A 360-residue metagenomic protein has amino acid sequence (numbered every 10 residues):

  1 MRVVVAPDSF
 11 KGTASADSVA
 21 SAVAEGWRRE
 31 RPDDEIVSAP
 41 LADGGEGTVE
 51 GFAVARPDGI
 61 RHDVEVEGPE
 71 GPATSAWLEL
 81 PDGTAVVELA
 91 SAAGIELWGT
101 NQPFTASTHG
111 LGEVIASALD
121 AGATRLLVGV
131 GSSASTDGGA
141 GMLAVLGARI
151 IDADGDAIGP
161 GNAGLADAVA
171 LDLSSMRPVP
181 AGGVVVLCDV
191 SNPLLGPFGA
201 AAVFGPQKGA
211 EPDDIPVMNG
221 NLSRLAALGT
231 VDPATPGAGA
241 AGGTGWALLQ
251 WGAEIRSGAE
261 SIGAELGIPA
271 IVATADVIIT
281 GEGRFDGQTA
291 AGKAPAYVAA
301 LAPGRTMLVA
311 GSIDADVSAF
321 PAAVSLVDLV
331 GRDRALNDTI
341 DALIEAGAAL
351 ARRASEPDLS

Functional and structural regions predicted by a protein language model:
M1-V130, A134-S360: N-terminal loops that bind phosphate or other acidic moieties and the adjacent beta-alpha structural core
